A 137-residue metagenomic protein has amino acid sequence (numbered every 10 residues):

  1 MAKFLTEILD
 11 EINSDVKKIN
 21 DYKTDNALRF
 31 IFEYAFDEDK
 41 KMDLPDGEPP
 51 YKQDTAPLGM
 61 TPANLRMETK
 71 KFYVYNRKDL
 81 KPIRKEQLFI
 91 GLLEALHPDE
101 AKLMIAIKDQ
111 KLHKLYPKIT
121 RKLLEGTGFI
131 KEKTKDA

Functional and structural regions predicted by a protein language model:
M1-A137: N-terminal nucleic-acid-engaging modules of covalent nucleotidyltransferase systems
